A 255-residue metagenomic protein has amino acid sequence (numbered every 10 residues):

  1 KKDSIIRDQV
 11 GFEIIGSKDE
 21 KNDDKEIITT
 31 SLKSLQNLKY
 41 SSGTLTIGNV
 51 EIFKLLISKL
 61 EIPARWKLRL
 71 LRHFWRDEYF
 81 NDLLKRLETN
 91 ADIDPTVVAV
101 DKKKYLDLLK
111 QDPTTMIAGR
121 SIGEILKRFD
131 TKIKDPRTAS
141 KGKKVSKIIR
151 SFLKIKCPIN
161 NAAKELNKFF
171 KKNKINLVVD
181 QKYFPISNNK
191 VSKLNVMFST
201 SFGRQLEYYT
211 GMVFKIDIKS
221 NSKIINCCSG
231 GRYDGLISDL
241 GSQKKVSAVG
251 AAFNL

Functional and structural regions predicted by a protein language model:
K1-Y40, N90-L255: Positively charged, Gly/Ser-enriched RNA/tRNA-binding surfaces
T30, L45-E51, Y79-R86, R232-L236 (+1 more regions): Low-complexity, flexible helical/coil segments
L38, S42-L56, W66-L70, F74-Y79: Extended alpha-helical scaffolds
T46-K59, F202-G211: Beta-rich nucleic-acid/ligand-interaction surfaces
E61-I93, I218-S220: Acidic, His- and aromatic-enriched active-site or binding-groove loops in soluble protein domains that engage sugars
